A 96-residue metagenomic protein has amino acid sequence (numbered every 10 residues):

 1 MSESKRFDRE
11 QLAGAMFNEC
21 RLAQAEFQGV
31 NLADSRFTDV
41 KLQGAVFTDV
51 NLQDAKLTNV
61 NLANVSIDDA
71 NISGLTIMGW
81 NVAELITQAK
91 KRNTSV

Functional and structural regions predicted by a protein language model:
M1-V96: Tandem repeat scaffolds
